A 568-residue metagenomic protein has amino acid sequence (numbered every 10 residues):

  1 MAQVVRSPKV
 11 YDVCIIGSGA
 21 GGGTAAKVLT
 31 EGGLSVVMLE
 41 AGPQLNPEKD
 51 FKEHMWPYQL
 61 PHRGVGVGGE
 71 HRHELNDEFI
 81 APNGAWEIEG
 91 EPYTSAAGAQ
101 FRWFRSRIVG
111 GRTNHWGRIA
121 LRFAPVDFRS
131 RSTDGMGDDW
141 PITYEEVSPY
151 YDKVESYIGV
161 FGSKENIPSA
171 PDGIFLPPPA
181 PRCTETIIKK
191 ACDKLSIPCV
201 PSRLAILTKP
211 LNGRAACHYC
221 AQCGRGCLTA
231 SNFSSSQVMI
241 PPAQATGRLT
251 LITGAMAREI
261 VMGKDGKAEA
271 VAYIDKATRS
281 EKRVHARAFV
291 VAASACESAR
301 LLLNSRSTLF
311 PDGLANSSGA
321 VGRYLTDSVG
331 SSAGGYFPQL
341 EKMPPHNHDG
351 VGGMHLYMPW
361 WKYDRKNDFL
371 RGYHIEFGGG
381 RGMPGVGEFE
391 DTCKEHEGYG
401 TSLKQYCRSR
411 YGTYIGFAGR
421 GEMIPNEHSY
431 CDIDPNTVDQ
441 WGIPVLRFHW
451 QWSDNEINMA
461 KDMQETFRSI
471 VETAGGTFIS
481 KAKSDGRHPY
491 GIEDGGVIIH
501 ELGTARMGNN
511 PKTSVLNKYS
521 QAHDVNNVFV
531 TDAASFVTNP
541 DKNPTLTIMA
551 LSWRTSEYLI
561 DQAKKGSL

Functional and structural regions predicted by a protein language model:
M1-V10: A short, basic/flexible loop-to-alpha-helix module at the beginning of a structural domain
V13-M38: N-terminal Rossmann-like FAD-binding beta1-loop-alpha1 element of flavoenzymes
G19-A20, P179, C296, S535: Residue-level detector of alpha-helix initiation sites
E31, S35-H62, T246, E259-I260 (+4 more regions): Glycine-rich loop(s) and the adjacent beta-strand/alpha-helix scaffold that form part
H62-G64, G68-E87, P92-R102, R107 (+5 more regions): Conserved redox-cofactor binding core of oxidoreductases
W86-R105, V109-R112, W116, R122 (+5 more regions): FAD cofactor-binding and catalytic pocket of flavoenzymes
P201-A205, A216-C223, R258-V261, G412-M423 (+3 more regions): A glycine-rich dinucleotide-binding beta-alpha-beta segment and adjacent secondary-structure elements that constitute
T538-S556: A conserved FAD-binding loop/helix module that cradles the flavin
